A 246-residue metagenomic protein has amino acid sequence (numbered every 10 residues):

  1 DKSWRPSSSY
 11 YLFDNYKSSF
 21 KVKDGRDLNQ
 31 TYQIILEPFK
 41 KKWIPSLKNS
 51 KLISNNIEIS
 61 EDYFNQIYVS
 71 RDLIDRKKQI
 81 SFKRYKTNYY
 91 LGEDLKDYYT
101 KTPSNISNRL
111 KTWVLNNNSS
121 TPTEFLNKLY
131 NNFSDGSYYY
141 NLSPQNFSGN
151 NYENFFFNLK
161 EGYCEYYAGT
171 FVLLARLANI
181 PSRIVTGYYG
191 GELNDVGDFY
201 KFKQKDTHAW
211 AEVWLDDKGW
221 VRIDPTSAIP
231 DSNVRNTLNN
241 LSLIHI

Functional and structural regions predicted by a protein language model:
D1, Y166-N239: Hydrophobic/aromatic-rich core segments of domains that either
D1-E93: Intrinsically disordered, low-complexity N-terminal segments that are enriched in acidic
W4, Y140, I223: Short clusters of hydrophobic/aromatic residues that line enzyme substrate/ligand-binding pockets
S9, D135-S137, Y152-N154, F199 (+1 more regions): Generic secondary-structure boundary/loop-capping signal
P38, R84-K86, P144, T186-Y188 (+1 more regions): A mature extracytoplasmic/lumenal domain signature
K51-N158, A178: Acidic low-complexity segments
N154-Y163, D198-F202: Short, contiguous acidic/charged loop-to-helix segments that flank catalytic cores in large enzymes
I244-I246: Conserved small/polar residues in nucleotide/adenosyl-binding loops
